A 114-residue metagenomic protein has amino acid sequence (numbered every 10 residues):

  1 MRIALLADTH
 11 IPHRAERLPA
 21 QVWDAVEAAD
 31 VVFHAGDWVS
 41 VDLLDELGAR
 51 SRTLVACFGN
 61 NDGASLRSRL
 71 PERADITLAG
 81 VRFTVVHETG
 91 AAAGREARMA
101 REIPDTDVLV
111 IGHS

Functional and structural regions predicted by a protein language model:
I3-H34, W38-S114: Conserved catalytic scaffold of divalent metal-dependent phosphoesterases
